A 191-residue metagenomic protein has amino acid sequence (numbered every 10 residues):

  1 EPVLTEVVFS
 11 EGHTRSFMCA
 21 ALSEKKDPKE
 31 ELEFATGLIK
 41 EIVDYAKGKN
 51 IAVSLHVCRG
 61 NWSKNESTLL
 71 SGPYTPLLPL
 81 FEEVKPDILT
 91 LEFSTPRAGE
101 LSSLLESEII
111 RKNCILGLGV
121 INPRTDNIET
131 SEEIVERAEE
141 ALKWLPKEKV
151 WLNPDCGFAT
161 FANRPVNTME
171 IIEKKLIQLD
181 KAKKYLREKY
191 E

Functional and structural regions predicted by a protein language model:
E1-E191: Domain-level signal for soluble alpha/beta catalytic cores
